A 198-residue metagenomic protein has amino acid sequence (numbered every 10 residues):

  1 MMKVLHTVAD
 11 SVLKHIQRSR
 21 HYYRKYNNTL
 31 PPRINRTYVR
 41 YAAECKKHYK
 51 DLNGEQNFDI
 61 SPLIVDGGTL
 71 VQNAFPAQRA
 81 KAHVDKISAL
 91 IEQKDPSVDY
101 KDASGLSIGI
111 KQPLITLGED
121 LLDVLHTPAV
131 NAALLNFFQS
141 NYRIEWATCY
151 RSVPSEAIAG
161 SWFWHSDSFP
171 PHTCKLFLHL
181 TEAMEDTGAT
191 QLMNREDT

Functional and structural regions predicted by a protein language model:
K3-D66, Q72-W164: Non-heme Fe(II)-dependent double-stranded beta-helix
T69-L70, T190: Short beta-strand segments in beta-sandwich/barrel cores
A157-T198: Catalytic core of non-heme Fe(II) oxygenases with the double-stranded beta-helix
